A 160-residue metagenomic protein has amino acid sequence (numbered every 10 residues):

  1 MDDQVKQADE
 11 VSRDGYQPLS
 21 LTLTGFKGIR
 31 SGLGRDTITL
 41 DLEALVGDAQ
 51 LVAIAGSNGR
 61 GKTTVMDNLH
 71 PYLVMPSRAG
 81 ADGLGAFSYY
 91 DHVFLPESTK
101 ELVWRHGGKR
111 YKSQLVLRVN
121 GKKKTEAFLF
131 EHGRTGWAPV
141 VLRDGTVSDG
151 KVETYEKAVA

Functional and structural regions predicted by a protein language model:
M1-D149, E153, V159-A160: Extreme N-terminal "head/tail" segments of very large remodeling/mechanoenzyme assemblies
